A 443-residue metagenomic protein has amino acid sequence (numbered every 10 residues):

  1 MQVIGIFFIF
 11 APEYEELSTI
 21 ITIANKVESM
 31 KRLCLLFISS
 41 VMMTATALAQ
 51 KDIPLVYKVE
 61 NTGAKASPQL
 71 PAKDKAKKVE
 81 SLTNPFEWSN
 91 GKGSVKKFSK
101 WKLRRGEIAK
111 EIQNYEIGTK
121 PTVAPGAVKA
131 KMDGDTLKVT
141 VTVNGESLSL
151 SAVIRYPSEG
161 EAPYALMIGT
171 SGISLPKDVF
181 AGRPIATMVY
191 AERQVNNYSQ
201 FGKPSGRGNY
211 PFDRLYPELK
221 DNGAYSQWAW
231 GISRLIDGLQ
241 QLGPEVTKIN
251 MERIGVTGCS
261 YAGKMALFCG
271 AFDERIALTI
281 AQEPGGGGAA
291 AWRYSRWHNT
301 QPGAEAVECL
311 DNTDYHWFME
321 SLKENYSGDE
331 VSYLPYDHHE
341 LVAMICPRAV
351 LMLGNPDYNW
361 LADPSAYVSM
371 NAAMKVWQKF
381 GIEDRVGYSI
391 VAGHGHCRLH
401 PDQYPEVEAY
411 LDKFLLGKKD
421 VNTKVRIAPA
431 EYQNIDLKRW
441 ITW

Functional and structural regions predicted by a protein language model:
Q2, V27-L33: Positively charged n-region of N-terminal signal peptides that target proteins for export
F7-S29: Short, Lys/Arg-enriched N-terminal segments with co-localized hydrophobic residues within the first ~10-30 amino acids
L36-T44: Bacterial N-terminal signal peptides
A45-A49: Sec/Tat signal peptide C-region and signal peptidase I cleavage site
Q50-S151, Y156-A162, C346-V350, N355-W443: Alpha/beta-hydrolase-fold serine-hydrolase catalytic core, especially in secreted/extracellular enzymes
G169-E245, G285-Y294: Cap/lid segment of the alpha/beta-hydrolase catalytic domain
D237-Q301, E330: Primarily recognizes the serine-hydrolase "nucleophile elbow" in alpha/beta-hydrolase and SGNH/GDSL folds
A281-L341, A362-M370, Q378-E383: Mobile cap/lid helix-loop segments that gate and shape the active-site cleft of serine hydrolases
